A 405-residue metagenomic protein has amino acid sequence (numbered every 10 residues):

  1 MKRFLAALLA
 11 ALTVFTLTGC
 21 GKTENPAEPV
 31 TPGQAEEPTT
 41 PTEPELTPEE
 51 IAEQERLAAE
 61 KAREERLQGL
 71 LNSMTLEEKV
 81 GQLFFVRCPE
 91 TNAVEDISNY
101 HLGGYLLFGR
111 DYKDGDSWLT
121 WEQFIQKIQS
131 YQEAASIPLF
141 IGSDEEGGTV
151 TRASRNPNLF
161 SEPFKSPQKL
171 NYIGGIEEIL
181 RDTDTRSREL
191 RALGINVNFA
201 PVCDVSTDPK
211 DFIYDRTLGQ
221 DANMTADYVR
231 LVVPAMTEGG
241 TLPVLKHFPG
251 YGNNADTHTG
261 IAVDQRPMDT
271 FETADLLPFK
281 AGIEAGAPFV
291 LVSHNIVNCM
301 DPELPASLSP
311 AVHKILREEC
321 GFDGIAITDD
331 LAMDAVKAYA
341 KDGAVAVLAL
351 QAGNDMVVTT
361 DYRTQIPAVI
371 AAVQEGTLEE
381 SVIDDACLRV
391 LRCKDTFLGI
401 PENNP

Functional and structural regions predicted by a protein language model:
M1-A6: Positively charged n-region of N-terminal signal peptides that target proteins for export
T16-G19: C-terminal motif of bacterial Sec signal peptides marking the signal peptidase cleavage site
G21-E24, E28-R155: N-terminal hydrophobic targeting/anchoring segments and the immediately downstream early-domain regions of hydrolases
G81-Q82, G103, S136-F140, I195-N196 (+3 more regions): Short, well-ordered coil/turn segments that N-cap beta-strands
E95-T225, H247, G252-Q265, S293-L308 (+1 more regions): Enzymes and membrane/adaptor proteins characterized by extended Gly/Ser/Thr/Asp/Glu-rich, aromatic-dotted
Y228-H247, A274-A287: Phosphate/pyrophosphate-binding betaalpha-module
Q374-E402: Mid-to-C-terminal alpha-helical segments outside catalytic/metal-binding sites
